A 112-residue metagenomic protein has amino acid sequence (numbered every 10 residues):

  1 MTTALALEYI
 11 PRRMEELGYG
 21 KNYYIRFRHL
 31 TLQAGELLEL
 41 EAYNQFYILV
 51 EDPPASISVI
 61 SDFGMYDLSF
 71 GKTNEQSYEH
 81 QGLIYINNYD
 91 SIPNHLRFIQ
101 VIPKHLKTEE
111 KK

Functional and structural regions predicted by a protein language model:
T2-F27, D90-K112: C-terminal interaction-tip segments
G20, G71, I86-N87: Generic cytosolic/nucleocytoplasmic N-terminal low-complexity/intrinsically disordered segments
K21-S58: Beta-rich globular "head" domains
R26, L30-L38, D62-Y78: Short, solvent-exposed S/T- and G/P-enriched segments that are highly enriched in secreted/extracellular and lumenal
Y43-I48, Y78-I99: Noncatalytic modules at the cell exterior or secretory-pathway interfaces, chiefly beta-strand-rich lectin/adhesion
V50-D67, L96-V101: Short, surface-exposed beta-strand/strand-loop-strand elements in extracellular ectodomains
E75-H80, L106-T108: Short, surface-exposed linear segments at secondary-structure transitions and domain or protein termini
